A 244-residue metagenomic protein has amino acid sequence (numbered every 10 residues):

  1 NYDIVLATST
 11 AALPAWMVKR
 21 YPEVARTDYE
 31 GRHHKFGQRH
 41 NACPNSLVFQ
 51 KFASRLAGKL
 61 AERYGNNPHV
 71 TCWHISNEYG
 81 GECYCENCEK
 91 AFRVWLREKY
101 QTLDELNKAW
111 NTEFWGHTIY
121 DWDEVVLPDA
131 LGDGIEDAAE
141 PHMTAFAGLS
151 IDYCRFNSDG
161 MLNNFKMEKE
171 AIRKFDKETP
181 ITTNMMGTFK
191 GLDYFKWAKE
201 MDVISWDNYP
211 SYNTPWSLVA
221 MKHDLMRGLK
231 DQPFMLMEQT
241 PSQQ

Functional and structural regions predicted by a protein language model:
Y2, K177-T179, K230-P233: A short helix->loop->beta-strand "cap" motif at the edges of active sites that frequently abuts
Y2-C43, G80: Substrate-binding cleft and catalytic face of glycoside hydrolase catalytic domains, especially the flexible beta-alpha
V5-A7, I181-T182, S205, M235: Structural detector of well-ordered beta-strand residues that form the stable sheet scaffold of enzyme domains
A7-A11, I75-E78, D207-Y209, M237-T240: Active-site-proximal beta-strand/loop segments in catalytic clefts of secreted hydrolases
A12-A15, S211-Y212, Q243: Short gly/pro/ser/thr-enriched loop/turn and capping motifs at secondary-structure boundaries
E30-V203, D207-V219: Polysaccharide-binding and catalytic clefts of secreted carbohydrate-active enzymes
S205-N208, L218-Q244: Active-site core of glycosidic bond-cleaving carbohydrate-active enzymes
